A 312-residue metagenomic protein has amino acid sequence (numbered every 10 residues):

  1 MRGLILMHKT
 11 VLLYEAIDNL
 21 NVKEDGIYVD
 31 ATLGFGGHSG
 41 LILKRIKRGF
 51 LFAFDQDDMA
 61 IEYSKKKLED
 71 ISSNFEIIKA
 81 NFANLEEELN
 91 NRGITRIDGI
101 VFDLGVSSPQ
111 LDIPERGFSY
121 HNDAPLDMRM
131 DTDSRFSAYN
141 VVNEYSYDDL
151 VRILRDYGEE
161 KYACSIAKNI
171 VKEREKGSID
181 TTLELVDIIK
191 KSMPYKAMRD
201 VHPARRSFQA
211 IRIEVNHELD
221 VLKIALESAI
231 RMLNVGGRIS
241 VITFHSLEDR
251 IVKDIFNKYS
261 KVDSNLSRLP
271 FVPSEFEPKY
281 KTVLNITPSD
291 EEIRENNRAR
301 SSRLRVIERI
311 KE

Functional and structural regions predicted by a protein language model:
R2-E312: S-adenosyl-L-methionine-dependent methyltransferase catalytic core, i.e., the SAM/SAH-binding region
